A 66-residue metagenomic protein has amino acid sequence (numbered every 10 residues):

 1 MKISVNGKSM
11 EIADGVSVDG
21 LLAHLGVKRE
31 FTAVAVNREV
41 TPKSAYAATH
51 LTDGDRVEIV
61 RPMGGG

Functional and structural regions predicted by a protein language model:
K2-S4, S9-D53, V60-P62: Compact, glycine-rich, soluble single-domain proteins
G65-G66: Glycine-centered recognition micro-motifs in short, flexible terminal segments and loops
